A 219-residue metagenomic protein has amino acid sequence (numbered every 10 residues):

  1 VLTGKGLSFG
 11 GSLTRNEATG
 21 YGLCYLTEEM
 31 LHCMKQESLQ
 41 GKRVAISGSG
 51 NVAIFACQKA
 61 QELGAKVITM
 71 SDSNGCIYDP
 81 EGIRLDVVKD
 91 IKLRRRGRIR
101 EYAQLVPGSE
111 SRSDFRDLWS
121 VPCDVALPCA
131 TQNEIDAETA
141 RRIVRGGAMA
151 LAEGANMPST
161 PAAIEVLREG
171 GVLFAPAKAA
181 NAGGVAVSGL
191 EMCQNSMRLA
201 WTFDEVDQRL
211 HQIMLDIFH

Functional and structural regions predicted by a protein language model:
V1-L2, I46, T69-D72, S111 (+3 more regions): General beta-strand structural signal in soluble alpha/beta enzymes
T3-G6, G11-E17, Y21-P122: Glycine-rich phosphate/diphosphate-binding loop of Rossmann-like nucleotide-binding domains
T14, R43-V44, L127, M149-L151 (+1 more regions): Short, contiguous strand/loop micro-motifs
L31, V144-H219: Adenosine-phosphate binding glycine-rich loop
V52-A56, E134-E138, S159-P161, A182-V185: Short glycine/serine/threonine-rich phosphate/pyrophosphate-binding segments that cradle anionic phosphate groups
P107-E110, L127-I135, A155-S159: A general structural motif
S113-C123, N133-A150: Rossmann-fold NAD(P) dinucleotide-binding segment
